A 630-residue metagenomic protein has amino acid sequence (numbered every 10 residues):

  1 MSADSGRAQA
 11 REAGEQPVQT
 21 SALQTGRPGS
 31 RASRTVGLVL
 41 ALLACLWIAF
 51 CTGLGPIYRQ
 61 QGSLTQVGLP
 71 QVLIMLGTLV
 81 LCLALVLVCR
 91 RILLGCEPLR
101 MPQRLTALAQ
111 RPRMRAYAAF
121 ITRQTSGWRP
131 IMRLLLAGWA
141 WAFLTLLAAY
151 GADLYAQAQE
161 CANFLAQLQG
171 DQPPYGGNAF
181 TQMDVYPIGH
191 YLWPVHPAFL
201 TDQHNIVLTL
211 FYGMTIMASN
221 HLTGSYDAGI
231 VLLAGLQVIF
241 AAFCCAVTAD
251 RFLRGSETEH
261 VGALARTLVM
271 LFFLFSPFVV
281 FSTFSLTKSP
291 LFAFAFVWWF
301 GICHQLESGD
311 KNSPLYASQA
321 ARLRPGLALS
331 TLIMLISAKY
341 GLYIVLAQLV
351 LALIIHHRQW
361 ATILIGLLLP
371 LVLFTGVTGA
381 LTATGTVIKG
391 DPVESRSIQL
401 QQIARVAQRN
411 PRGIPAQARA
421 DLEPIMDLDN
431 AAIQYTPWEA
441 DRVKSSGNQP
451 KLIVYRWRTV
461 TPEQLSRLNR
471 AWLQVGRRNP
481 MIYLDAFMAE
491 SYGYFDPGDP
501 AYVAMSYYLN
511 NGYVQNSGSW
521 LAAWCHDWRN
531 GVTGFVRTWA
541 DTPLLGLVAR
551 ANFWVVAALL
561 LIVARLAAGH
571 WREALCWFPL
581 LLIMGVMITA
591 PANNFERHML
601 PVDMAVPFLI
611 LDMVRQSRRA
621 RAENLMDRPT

Functional and structural regions predicted by a protein language model:
A41-G55, Q124-D153, F164-A166, P370-T382: Transmembrane signal-anchor helices characteristic of membrane glycosylation enzymes that use polyprenol
L144-A152, A166-F240: Membrane-proximal lumenal/periplasmic loop motifs of glycosylation machinery
G151-A152, F281-L291: Short acidic/glycine- and proline-prone juxtamembrane loop motifs at membrane-interface regions of multi-pass membrane
A162-N163, L291-K311, T331, Q348-L349 (+1 more regions): Specific aromatic-rich, kink-prone transmembrane helix
Q172-Y191, T386-A523: Membrane-proximal stem/loop segments at transmembrane-domain junctions that anchor or position
D227-L236, F487-L581: Membrane-interface anchor segments at the N-terminal boundary of transmembrane helices in multi-pass membrane enzymes
L232-E259, W298: Transmembrane-helix motifs of polytopic, lipid-linked glycan transferases
R322-S337, L349-V350, P370-F374: Membrane-interface alpha helices of multi-pass inner-membrane proteins
